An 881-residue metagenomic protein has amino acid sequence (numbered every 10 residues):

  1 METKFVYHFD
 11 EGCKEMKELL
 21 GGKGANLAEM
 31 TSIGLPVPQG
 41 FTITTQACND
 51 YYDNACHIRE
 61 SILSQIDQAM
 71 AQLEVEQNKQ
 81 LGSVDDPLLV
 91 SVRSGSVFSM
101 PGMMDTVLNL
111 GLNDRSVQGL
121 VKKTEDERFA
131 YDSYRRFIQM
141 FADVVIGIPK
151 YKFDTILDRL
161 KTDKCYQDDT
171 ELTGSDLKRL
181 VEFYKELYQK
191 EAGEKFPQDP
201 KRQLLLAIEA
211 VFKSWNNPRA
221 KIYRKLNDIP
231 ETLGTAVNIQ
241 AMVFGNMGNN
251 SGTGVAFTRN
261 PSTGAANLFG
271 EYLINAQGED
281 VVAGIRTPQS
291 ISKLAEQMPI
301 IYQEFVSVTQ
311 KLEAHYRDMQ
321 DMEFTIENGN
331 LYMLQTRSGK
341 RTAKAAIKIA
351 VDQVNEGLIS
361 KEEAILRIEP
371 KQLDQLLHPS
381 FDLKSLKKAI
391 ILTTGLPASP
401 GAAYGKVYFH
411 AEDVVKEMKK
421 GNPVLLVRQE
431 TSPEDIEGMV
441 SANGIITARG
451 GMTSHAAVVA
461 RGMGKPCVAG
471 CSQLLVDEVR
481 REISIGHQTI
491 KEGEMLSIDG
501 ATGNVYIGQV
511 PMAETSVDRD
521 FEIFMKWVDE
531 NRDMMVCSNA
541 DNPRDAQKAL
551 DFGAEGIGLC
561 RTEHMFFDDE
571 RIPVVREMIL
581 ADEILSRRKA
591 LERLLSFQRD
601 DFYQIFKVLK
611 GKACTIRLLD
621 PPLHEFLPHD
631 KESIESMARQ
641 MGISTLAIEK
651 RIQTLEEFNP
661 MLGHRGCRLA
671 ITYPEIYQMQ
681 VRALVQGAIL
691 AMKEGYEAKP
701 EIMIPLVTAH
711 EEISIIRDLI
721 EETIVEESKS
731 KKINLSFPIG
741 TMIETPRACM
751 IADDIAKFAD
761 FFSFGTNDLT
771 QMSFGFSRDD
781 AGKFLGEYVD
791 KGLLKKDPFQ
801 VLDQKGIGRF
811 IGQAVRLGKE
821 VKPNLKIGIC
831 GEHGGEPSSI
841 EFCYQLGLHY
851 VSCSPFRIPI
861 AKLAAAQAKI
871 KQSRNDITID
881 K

Functional and structural regions predicted by a protein language model:
M1-A389, K416, N422-L425, S432-E437 (+10 more regions): Nucleotide/phosphate-binding sheet-loop regions of phosphoryl- and nucleotidyl-transfer enzymes
C13-M16, S399-S441, I807-P823: C-terminal accessory/binding modules appended to enzymatic or scaffolding proteins
F41, A448-G450, A469-S472, C560 (+2 more regions): Short beta->alpha connector loops at strand-helix junctions that form conserved, small/polar/Pro-enriched
D67, R224-I229, I365-E417, N422-V424 (+7 more regions): Long, charged amphipathic helices and adjacent flexible linkers at domain junctions
R93, V517-R519, W527-K881: Conserved alpha/beta-domain cores
N238, Y408, L425-V427, I446 (+3 more regions): Structural motif
N443-R449, C467, G828: A short, small-residue-rich loop immediately preceding and capping a beta-strand
